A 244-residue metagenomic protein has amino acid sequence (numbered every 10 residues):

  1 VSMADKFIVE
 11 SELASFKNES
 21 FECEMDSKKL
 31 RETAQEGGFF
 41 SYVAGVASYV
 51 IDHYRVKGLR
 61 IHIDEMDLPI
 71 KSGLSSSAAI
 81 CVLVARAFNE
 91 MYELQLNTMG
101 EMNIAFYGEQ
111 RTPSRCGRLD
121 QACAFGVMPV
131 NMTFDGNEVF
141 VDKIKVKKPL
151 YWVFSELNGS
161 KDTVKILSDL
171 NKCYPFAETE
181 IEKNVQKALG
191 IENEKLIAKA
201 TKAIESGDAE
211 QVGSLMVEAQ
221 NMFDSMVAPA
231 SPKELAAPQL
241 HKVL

Functional and structural regions predicted by a protein language model:
S2-A44, S48-R55, G108, C123-L244: C-terminal nucleotide
L13-S15, I63-I70, M102-T112: Acidic, glycine-rich active-site loops and adjacent beta-strand->loop/helix elements that engage anionic groups
A34-G37, K71-S76, L96, P113 (+2 more regions): Alpha-helix capping and helix-loop boundary segments enriched in small/acidic/polar residues
A47-S48, D52-S72: Glycine- and acidic-rich phosphate- and metal-coordinating loops
D52-R60, F88-I104: Phosphate-handling active-site elements
G73-N97: DPxDG-like acidic metal-binding loop motif
G73-S76, C116-R118, V127, K165-S168: Short acidic, glycine/serine/threonine-rich loops at helix termini
Q110-Q121: A structural-propensity feature for long, helix-poor, extended segments
